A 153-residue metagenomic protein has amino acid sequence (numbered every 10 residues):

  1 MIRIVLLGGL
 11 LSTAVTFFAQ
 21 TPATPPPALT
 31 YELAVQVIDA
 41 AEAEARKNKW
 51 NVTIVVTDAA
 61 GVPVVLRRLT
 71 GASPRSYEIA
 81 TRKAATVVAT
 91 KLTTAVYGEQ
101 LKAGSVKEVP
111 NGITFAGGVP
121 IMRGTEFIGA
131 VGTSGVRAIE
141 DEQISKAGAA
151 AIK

Functional and structural regions predicted by a protein language model:
R3-T16: Bacterial N-terminal signal peptides
A19-K153: Flexible, solvent-exposed loop/hinge segments and secondary-structure transition points
